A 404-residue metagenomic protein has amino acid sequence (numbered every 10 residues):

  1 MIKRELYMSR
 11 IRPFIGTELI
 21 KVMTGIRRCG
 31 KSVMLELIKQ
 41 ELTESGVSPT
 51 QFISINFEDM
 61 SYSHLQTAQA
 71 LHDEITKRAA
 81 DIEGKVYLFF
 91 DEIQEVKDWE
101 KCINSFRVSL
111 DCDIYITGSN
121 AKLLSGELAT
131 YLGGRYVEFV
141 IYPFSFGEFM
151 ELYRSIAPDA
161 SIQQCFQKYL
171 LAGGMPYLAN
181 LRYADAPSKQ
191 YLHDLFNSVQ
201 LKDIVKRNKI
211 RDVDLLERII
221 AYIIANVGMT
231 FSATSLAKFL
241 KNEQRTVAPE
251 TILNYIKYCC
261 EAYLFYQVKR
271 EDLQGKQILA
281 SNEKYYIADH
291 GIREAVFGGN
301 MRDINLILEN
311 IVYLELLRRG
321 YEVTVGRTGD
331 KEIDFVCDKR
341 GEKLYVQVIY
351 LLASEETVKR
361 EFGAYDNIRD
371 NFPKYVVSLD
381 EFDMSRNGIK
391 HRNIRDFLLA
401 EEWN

Functional and structural regions predicted by a protein language model:
I2-G16: Pre-Walker A adenine-sensing motif
M23: Hydrophobic anchor at the beta1->P-loop junction of P-loop NTPases
K31: Conserved lysine of the Walker
M34, I38: Hydrophobic positions on the alpha1 helix immediately C-terminal to the Walker A/P-loop
S54-G84: Short glycine-rich substrate-engagement loop in P-loop NTPases that contacts/grips substrate
A121, G126-T230, Y263: Interdomain motor-coupling "hinge/lid" segment immediately C-terminal to the ATP-binding subdomain of NTP-driven enzymes
Y183-K343: Accessory nucleic acid-recognition modules appended to NTPase machines
G326, Y350-R395: Catalytic cores of nucleic-acid endonucleases
